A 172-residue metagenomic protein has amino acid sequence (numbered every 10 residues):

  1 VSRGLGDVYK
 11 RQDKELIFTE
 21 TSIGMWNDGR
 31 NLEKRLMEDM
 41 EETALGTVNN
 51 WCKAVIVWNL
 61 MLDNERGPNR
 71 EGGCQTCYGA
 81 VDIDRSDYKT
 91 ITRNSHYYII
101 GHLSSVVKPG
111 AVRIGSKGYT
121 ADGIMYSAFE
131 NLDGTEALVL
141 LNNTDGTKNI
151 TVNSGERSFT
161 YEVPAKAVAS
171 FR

Functional and structural regions predicted by a protein language model:
V1-Y9: Single conserved hydrophobic/aromatic residue that forms the stacking wall/gate of nucleotide- or nucleobase-binding
K10-R11, T21: Long, internal scaffold/assembly segments composed of regular secondary structure
Q12-E15, N50-V55, P109, G134: Loop/turn elements at helix/coil->beta-strand transitions in domains of secreted/extracellular proteins
K14-L16, I100, K148: C-terminal structured subdomain/cap of oxidoreductase catalytic cores
F18-I99, G115-S116: Aromatic/acidic polysaccharide-binding cleft in carbohydrate-active enzymes
I23-G24, L62, N143-G146, V168: Short, glycine-/Ser/Thr-/acidic-enriched flexible segments
S105, S116-G155, K166: Carbohydrate-binding surface patches
E162-R172: C-terminal beta-strand-rich structural cap/linker in extracellular carbohydrate-active enzymes
